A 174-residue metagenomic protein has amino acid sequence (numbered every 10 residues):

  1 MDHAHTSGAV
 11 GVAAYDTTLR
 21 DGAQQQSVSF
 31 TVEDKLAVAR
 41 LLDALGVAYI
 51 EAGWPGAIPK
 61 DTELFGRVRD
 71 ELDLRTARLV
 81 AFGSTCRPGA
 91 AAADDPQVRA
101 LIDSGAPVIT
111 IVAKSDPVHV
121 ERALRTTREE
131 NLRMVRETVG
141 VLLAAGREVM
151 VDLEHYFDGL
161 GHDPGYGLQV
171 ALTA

Functional and structural regions predicted by a protein language model:
M1-V10: Conserved oxyanion/phosphate-binding beta-strand-loop segments in alpha/beta enzyme cores
V12-A14, D21-I50, A57, F65-L74 (+1 more regions): Alpha/beta enzyme core
L74-F82: A glycine-rich helix N-cap at a beta->alpha junction
